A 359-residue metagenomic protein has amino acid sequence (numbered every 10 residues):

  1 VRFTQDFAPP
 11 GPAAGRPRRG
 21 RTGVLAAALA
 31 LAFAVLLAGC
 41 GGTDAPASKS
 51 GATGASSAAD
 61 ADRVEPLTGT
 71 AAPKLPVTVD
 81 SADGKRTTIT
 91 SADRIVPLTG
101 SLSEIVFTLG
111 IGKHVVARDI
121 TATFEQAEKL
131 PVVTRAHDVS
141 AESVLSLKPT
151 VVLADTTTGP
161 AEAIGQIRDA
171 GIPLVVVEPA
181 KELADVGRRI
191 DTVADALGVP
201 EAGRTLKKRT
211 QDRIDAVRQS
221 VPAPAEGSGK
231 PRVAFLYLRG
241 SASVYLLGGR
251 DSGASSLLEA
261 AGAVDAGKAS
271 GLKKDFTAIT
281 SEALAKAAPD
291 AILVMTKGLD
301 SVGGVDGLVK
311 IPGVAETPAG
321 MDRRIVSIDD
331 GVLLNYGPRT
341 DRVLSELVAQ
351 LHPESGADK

Functional and structural regions predicted by a protein language model:
R2-S101, E201-F235, Q350-K359: Bacterial Sec-exported substrate-binding components of ABC uptake systems
A71, R94-L147, V151-T156, A266: A short, structured surface patch at a secondary-structure boundary
D83, P131-E142, A180, G271-I279: Short helix-initiation/N-cap motifs at beta->coil->alpha
A122-Q126, I164-T192, A196, D322: Flexible loop/hinge segments that line or gate small-molecule binding clefts
S140-T157, I172, T280-V294: Proline-aspartate-enriched helix->loop->beta-strand connector
P160-E162, V175, P179-T192, E226-S256 (+1 more regions): Extracytoplasmic ligand-binding site segments that recognize negatively charged/polar headgroups
D185, D191-D195, A291-K359: Structured C-terminal subdomain patch of bacterial secreted/periplasmic proteins
G248-F276: His/Asp/Glu-enriched short active-site or ligand-binding loop at hydrolase and phosphoryl-transfer sites
